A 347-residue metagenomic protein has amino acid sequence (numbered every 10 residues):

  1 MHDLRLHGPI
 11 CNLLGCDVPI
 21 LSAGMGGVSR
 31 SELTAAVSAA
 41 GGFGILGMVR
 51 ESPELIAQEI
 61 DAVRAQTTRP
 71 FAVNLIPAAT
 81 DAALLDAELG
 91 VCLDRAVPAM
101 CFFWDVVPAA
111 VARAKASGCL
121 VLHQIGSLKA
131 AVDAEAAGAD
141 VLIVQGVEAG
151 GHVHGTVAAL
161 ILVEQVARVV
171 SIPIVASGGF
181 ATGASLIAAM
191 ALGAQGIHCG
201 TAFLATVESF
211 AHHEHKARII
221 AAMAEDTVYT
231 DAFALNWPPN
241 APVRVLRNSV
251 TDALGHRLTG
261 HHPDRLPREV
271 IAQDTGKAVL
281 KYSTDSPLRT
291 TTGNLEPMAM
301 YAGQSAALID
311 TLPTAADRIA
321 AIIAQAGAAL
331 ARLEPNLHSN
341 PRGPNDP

Functional and structural regions predicted by a protein language model:
M1-P173, R289: Active-site entrance/lid segments in N-terminal catalytic domains of soluble metabolic enzymes
A79, V147-E148, G179-F180, A202-F203: Acidic, glycine-rich active-site loops and adjacent beta-strand->loop/helix elements that engage anionic groups
V157, I161-V175, A181-P347: Conserved active-site-proximal phosphate/metal-binding subdomains
